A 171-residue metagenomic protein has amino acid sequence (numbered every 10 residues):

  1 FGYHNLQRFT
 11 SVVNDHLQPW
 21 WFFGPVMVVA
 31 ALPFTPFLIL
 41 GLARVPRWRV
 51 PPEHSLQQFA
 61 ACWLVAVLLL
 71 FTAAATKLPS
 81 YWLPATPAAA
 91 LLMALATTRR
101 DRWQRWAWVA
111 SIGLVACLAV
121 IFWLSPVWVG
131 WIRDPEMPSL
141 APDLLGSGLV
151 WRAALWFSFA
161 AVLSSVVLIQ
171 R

Functional and structural regions predicted by a protein language model:
F1-F23, I132-G148: Juxtamembrane membrane-water interface segments that cap and precede transmembrane helices
G2, L17, T35, Q58-C62: Generic alpha-helical segment signature
N5-L6, V29, R47: Generic structural signal for secondary-structure transition and capping sites
G24, V28-A31: Membrane-interface loop-to-helix entry segments
L32-F37, A88: Residue-level signal for the membrane-embedded core of alpha-helical transmembrane segments, especially mid-helix
I39-A43: Terminal, non-globular segments
R44-R171: Membrane-embedded architecture of ER/inner-membrane glycosylation machinery
